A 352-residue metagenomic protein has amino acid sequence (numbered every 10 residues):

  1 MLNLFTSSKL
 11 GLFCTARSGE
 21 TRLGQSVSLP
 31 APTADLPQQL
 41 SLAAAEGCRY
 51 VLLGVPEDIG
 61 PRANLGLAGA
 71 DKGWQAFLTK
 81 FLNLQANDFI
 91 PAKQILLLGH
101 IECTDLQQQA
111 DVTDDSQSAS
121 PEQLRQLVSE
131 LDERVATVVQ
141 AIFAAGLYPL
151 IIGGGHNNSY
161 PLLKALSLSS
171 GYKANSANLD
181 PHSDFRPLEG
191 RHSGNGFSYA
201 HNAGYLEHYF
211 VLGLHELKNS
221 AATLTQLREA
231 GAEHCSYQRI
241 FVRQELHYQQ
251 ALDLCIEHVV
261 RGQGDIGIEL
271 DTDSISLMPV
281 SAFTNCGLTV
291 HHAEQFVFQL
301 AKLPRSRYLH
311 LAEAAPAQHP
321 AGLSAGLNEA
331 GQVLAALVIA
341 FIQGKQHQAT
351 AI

Functional and structural regions predicted by a protein language model:
L2-L150, N158-S159, L168-Y172, Q226-I352: Catalytic cores of soluble, metal-dependent hydrolases
E133-R134, V139-G213, N219, L303: Active-site histidine-anchored catalytic micro-motif
S183-F185, H215-N219, I240-R243, D273-I275: Short, catalytically relevant binding-site loops at active-site mouths
K218-R228: Short, glycine/polar-rich helix-capping loops at beta-to-alpha or helix-loop-helix junctions that flank or form
